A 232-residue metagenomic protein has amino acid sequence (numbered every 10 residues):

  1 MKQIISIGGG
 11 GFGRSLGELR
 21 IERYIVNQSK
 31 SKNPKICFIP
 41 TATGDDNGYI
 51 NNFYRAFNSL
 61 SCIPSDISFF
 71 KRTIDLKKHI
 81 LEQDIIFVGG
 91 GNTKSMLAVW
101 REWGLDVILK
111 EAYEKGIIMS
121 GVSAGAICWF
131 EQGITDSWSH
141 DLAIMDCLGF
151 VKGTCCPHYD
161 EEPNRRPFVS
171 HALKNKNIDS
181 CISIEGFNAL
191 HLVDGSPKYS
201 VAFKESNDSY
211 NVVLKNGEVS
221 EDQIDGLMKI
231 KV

Functional and structural regions predicted by a protein language model:
M1-K32, T41-N58, I85, G133-T135 (+1 more regions): C-terminal and late-domain segments of enzyme folds
S6, D66-S68, F87-V88, M119-V122 (+1 more regions): General beta-strand structural signal in soluble alpha/beta enzymes
R14-S15, M96-L97, F130: Glycine/Thr-rich phosphate-binding loops of Rossmann-like dinucleotide-binding domains
I39, G44-K94: A glycine-rich, hydrophobic loop/mini-helix early in the fold
D46, T93-K94, A126-C128, A189-H191: Short, active-site-adjacent cap segments at secondary-structure transitions
H79-E82, W103-G116: Catalytic-core regions built around general acid/base machinery
F87-G90, L109-Q132: Catalytic nucleophile loop
T93-W103: Glycine/threonine-rich flexible loop motifs
